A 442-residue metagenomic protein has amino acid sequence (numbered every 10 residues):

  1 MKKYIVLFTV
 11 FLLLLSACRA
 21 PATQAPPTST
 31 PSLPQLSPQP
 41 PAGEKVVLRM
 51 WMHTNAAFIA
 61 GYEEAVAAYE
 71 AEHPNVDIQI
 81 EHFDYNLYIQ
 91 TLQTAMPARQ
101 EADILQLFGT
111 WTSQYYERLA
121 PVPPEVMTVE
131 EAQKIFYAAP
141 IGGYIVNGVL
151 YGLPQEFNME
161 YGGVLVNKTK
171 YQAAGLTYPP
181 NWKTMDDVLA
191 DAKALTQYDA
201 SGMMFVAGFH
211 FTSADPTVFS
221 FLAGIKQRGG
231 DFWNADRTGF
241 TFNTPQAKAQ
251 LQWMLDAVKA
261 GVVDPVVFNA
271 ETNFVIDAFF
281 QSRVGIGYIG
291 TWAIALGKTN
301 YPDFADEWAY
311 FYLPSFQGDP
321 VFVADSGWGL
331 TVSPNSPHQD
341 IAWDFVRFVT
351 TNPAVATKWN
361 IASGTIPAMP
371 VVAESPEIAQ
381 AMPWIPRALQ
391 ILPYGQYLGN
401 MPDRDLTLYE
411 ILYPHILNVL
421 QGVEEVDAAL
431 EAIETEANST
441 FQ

Functional and structural regions predicted by a protein language model:
P40-P41, P124-A138, G142, P180-K183 (+7 more regions): Short, solvent-exposed loop/beta-turn-alpha elements that line the ligand-binding surface or hinge of extracytoplasmic
A42, D77, Q172, Y178 (+5 more regions): Conserved C-terminal helix/tail region of periplasmic/extracytoplasmic solute-binding proteins
E64-A138, G143-I145, L150, T169-K183 (+4 more regions): Extracytoplasmic "Venus flytrap"/periplasmic binding protein-like
A71-E72, G148, T169, A174 (+6 more regions): Extracytoplasmic/periplasmic substrate-recognition and gating elements
D103, E131-K170, D319-V323, P393-P402: A structural signal for short loop-to-beta-strand junctions that line the ligand-binding cleft of periplasmic/secreted
N147-F157, D187-F240, V284: Extracytoplasmic/periplasmic solute-binding protein
L189-T196, D236-F268, L313: Glycine-centered hinge/linker elements that transmit conformational signals in sensory and ligand-binding systems
W308-F311, I361-E410, N418: Long, aromatic- and glycine/proline-rich binding clefts that accommodate carbohydrate-like moieties
